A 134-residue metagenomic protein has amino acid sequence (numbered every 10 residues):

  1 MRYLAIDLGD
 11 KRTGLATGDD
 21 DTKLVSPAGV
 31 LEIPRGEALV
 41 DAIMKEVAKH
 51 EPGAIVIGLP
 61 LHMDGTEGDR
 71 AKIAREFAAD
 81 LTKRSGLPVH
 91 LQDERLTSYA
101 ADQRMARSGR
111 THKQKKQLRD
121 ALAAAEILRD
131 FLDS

Functional and structural regions predicted by a protein language model:
M1-Y3, K11-S134: Phosphate- and other anionic-substrate recognition elements at nucleic-acid/protein interfaces
D7: Conserved catalytic-loop position in the HRD/HxD motif
